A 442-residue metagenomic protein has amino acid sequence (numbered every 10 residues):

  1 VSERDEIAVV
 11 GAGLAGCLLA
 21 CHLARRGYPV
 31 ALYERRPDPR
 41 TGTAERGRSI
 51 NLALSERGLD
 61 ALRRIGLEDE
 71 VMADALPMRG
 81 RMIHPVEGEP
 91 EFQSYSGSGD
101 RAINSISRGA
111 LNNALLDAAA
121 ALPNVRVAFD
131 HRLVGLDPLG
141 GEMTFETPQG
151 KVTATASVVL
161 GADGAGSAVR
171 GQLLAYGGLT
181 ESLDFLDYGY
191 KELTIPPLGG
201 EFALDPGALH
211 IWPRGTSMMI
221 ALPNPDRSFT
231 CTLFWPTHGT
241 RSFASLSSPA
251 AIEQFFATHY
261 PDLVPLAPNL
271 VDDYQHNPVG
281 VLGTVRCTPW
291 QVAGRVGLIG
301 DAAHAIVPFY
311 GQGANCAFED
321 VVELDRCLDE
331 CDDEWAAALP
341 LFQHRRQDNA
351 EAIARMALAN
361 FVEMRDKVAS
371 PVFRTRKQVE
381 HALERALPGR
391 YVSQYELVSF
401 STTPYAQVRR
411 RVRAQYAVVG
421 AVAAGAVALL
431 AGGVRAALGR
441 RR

Functional and structural regions predicted by a protein language model:
S2-A15: Beta1/beta-strand and adjacent pyrophosphate-binding region of the FAD-binding site in flavoprotein oxidoreductases
E3, R326-R442: C-terminal helical "tail/cap" subdomain of flavin- and related membrane-associated enzymes
I7-V9, V30, V296: Conserved hydrophobic helix-helix packing surfaces used for dimerization/oligomerization
A12-A20, R25, G161, L193 (+2 more regions): Conserved mid-domain beta->alpha element of the FAD-binding
A15, D38, G166: Conserved Rossmann-like nucleotide-cofactor binding loop
A24-G47: Glycine-rich FAD pyrophosphate-binding loop
G42-A118: Active-site-adjacent segment of FAD-dependent monooxygenases/related oxidoreductases
D117, L122, H131-G135, G140-L282 (+2 more regions): Conserved FAD-binding catalytic core of PHBH/FMO-like flavoproteins
